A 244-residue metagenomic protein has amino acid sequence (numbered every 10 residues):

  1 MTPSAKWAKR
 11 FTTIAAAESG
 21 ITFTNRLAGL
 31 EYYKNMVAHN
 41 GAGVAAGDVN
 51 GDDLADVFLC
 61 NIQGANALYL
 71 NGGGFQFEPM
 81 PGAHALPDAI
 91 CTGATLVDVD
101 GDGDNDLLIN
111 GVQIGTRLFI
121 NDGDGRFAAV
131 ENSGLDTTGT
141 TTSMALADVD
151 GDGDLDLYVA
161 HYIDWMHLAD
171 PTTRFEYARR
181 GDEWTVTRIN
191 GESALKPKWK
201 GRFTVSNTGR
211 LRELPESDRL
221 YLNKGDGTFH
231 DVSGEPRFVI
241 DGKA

Functional and structural regions predicted by a protein language model:
M1-A244: Acidic, glycine/proline-rich Ca2+-coordinating loop motifs
